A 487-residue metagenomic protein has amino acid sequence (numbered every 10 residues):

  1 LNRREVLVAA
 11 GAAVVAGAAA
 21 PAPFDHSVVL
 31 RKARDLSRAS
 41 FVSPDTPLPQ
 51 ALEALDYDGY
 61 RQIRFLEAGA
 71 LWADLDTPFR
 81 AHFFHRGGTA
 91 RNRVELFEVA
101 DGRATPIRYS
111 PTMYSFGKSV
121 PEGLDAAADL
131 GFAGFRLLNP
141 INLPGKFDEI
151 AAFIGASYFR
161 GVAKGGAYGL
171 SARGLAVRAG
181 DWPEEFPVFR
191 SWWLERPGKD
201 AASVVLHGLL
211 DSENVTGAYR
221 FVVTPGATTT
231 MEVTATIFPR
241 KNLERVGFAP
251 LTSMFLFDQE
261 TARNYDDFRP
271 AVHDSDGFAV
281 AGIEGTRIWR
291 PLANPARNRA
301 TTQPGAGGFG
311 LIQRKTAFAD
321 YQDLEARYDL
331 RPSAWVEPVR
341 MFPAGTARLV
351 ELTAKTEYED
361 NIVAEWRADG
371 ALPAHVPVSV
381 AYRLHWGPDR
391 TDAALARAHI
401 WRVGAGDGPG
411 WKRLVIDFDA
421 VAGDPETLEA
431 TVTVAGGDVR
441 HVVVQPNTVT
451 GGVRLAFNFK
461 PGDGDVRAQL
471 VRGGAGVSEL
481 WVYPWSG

Functional and structural regions predicted by a protein language model:
L1-A12: N-terminal secretory signal peptides and thylakoid transit peptides that target proteins across membranes
G11-P21: Hydrophobic h-region of N-terminal signal peptides that target proteins for export in Gram-negative bacteria
P21-Y57, I63-L66, F84, D320-Y321 (+1 more regions): Terminal accessory/anchoring regions of large secretory-pathway or extracellular enzymes
S40-A179: Solvent-exposed N-terminal domain segments of exported/luminal and surface proteins
D58, A152, A163, E244 (+2 more regions): A contiguous, surface-exposed recognition patch within enzymatic or periplasmic domains that forms
T112-G145, R160, G180-S191, R196 (+6 more regions): Acidic/His-rich structured neighborhood in mature extracellular/periplasmic domains
G169-T224, P343-E351, E359: Extended, loop-rich substrate-binding clefts of extracytoplasmic carbohydrate-active enzymes
G208-M254: Acidic, contiguous internal or C-terminal segments within carbohydrate-active enzymes that form a structured patch used
